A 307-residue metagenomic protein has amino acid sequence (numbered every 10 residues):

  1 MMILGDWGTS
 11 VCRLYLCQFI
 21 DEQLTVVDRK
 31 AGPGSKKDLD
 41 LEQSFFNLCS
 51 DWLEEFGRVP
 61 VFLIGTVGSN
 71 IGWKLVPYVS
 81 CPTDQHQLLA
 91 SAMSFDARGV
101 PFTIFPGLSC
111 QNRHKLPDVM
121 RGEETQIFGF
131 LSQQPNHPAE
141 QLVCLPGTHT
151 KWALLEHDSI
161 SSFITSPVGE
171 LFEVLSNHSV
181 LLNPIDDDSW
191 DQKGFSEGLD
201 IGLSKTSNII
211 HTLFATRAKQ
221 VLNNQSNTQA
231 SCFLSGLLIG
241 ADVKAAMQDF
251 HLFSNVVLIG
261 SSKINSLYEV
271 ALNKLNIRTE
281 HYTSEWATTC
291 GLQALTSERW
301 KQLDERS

Functional and structural regions predicted by a protein language model:
M2-D6, P60-I64, Q141-L145, V257-L258: Short glycine-aspartate micro-motif
M2-L41, Y282: Short glycine-rich, Thr/Ser-proximal phosphate-binding strand/loop in the N-terminal lobe of ATP-dependent enzymes
V11, F253-A271: Glycine-rich phosphate-binding loops at beta-strand->alpha-helix junctions
K36-K37, S109-G202: Glycine-rich phosphate-binding loop plus the immediately following alpha-helix
N47-P60, V243-L252: Phosphate/pyrophosphate-binding loops at sites that engage ATP/ADP/AMP, CoA/4′-phosphopantetheine, polyphosphate
W52-P117: Short beta-strand-loop/turn "lid" adjacent to the catalytic site in phosphate-handling enzymes
G202-A245: Adenine-nucleotide phosphate-binding core of ATP-dependent small-molecule kinases
K244, E280-S307: Glycine-rich phosphate-binding/hydrolytic loop that grips phosphoryl groups
